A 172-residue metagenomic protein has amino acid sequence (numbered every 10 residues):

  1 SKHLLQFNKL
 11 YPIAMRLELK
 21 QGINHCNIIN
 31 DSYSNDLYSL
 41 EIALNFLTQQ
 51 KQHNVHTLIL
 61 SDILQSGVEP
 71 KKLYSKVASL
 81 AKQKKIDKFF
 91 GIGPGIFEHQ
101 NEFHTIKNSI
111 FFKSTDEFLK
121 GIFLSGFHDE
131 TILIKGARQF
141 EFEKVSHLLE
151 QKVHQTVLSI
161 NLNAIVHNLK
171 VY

Functional and structural regions predicted by a protein language model:
S1-K84: Nucleotide phosphate-binding/pyrophosphate-handling subdomain across enzymes that bind or process nucleotide phosphates
P12, N35, F97-E98, E117 (+1 more regions): Short alpha-helical
S32, N54-E130: C-terminal helical cap/extension that packs against the catalytic core of soluble nucleotide-cofactor enzymes
S32-S39, E69-L73, G91, I110-F111 (+3 more regions): Catalytic cores of large soluble enzymes that bind and process phosphate-bearing ligands
E41, N101, E143: Alpha-helical elements of the RecA-like P-loop NTPase motor core of helicases
E41-T48, S75, S79, D116-F123 (+1 more regions): Amphipathic, non-transmembrane alpha-helical secondary structure
E130-T131, E141-Y172: A charged N-terminal "starter" segment
